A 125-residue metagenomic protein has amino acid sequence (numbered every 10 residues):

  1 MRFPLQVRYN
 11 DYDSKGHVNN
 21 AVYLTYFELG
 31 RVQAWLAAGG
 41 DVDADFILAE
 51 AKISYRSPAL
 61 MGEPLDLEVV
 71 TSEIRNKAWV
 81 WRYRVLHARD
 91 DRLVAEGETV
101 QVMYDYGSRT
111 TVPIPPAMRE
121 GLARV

Functional and structural regions predicted by a protein language model:
M1-D66, S72-V80, R84-V125: Terminal targeting signals and extreme-terminal segments of soluble enzymes
